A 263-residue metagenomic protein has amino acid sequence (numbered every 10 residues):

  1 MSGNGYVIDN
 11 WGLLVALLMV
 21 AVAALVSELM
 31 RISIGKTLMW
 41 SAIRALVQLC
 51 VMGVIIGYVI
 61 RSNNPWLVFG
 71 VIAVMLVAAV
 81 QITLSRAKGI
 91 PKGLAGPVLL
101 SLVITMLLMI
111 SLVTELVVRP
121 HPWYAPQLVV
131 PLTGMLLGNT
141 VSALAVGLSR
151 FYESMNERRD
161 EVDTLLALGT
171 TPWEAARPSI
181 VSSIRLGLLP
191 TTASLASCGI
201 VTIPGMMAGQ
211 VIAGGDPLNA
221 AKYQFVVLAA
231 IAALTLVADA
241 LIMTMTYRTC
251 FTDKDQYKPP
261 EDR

Functional and structural regions predicted by a protein language model:
Y6-M19, S62-V77: Structural signature of hydrophobic alpha-helical transmembrane segments
I8, G12-A16, L67, G89-G147: Loop-to-helix entry region at the N-terminal start of transmembrane alpha-helices in multi-pass membrane transporters
V15, M19, A23, R44 (+13 more regions): Alpha-helical transmembrane segments in multi-pass membrane proteins
A24-K36, A79-I90: C-terminal ends of transmembrane helices
S33-I72: Loop-to-helix transition at the N-terminal end of transmembrane alpha-helices
L137-V162, L241: Membrane-embedded alpha-helices of multi-pass transport/permease systems
R150-L186: Short cytoplasmic-facing helical segments at TM-TM junctions of multi-pass membrane proteins
P178-R263: Transmembrane alpha-helix interface motif
